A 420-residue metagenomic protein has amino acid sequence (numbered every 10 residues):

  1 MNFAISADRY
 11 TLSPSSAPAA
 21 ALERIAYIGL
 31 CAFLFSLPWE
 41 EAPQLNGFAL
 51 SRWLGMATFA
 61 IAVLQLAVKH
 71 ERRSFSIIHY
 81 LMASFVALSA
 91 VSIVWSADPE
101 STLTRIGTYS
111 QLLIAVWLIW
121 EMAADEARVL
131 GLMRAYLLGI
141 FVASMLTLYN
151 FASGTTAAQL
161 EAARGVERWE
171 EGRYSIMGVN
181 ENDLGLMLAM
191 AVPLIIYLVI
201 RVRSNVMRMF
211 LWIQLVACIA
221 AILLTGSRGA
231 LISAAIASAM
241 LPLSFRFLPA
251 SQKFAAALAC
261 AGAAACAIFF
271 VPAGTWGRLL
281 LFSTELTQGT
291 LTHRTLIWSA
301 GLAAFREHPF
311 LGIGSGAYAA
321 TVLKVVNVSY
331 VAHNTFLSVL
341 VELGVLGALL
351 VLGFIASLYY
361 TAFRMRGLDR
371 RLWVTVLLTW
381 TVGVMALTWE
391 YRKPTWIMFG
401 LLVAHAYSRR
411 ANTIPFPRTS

Functional and structural regions predicted by a protein language model:
M1-T104, A127-L130, R134, R201-R208 (+1 more regions): Transmembrane signal-anchor hairpin modules in multi-pass inner-membrane enzymes, especially those that act on
S16-I25, Q65-L81, L198-I213, F245-A256 (+2 more regions): Membrane-interface helix-loop-helix junctions at transmembrane boundaries of multi-pass membrane enzymes, predominantly
W39, A60-R72, L118-R128, I196-S204 (+4 more regions): Structural signal for the C-terminal ends of transmembrane alpha-helices and the immediately following loop
A49-Q65, I106-A115, L184-V192, I232-A239 (+2 more regions): Membrane-embedded alpha-helical segments of multi-pass membrane proteins, especially the transmembrane helices
A57-I61, V374-G383, W389-S420: Transmembrane alpha-helices of multi-pass inner-membrane enzymes
T58-F59, V86-V91, I114, L130-E170 (+6 more regions): Alpha-helical transmembrane segments of multi-pass inner-membrane proteins
M145-G154, L224, P242-E285, S299-E307: A membrane-periplasm/extracellular boundary helix in multi-pass inner-membrane enzymes that assemble envelope glycans
L160-E161, E170, S175, F282-L343 (+1 more regions): Long extracytoplasmic/lumenal interhelical loops at the membrane interface of multi-pass membrane proteins
